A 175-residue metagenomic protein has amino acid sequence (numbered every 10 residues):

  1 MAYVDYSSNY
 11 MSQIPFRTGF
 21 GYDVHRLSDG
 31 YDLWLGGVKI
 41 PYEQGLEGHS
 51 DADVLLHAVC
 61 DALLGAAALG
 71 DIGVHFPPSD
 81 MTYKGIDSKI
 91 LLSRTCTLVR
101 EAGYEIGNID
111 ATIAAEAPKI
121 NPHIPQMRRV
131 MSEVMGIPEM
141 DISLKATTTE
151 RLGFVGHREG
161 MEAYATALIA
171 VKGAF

Functional and structural regions predicted by a protein language model:
M1-Y10: N-terminal amphipathic/basic-hydrophobic helices that include classical n-h-c signal peptides and signal-anchor
Y10-P125, M135: RNase III-family endoribonuclease catalytic core
I124-R128, R158: Short, low-complexity, polybasic intrinsically disordered segments
P138-D141: Short acidic capping loops at alpha-helix termini that bridge into adjacent secondary structure
L144-T148: Pyridoxal 5′-phosphate
R151-G153: Mobile acidic interaction elements
V155-A174: C-terminal edge-of-domain segments
